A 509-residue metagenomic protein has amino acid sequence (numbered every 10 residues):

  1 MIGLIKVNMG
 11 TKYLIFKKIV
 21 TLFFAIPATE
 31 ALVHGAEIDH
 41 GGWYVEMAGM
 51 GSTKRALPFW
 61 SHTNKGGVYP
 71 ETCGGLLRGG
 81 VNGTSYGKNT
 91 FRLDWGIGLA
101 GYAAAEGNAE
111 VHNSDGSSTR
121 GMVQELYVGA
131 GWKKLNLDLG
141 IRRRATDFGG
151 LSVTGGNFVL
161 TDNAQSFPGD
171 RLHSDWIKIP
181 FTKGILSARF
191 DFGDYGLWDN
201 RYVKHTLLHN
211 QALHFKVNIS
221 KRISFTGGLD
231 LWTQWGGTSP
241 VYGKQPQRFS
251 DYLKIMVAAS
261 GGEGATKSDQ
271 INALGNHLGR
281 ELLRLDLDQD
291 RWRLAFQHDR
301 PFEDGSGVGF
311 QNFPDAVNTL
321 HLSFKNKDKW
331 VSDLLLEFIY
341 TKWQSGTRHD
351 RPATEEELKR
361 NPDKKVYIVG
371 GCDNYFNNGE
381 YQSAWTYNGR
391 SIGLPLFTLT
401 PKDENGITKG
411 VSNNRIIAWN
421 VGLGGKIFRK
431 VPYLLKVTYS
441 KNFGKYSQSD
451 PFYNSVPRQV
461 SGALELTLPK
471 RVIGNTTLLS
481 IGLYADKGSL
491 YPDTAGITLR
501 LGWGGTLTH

Functional and structural regions predicted by a protein language model:
M1-D39, L507-H509: Bacterial Sec-dependent N-terminal signal peptides
V33-R144, F158-L160, S166-K178, L186-F190 (+1 more regions): Beta-barrel outer-membrane channel/assembly domains of diderm bacteria
A36-G42, N82-W95, G131-K134, I177-R189 (+6 more regions): Short loop/turn motifs that connect adjacent beta-strands in outer-membrane beta-barrel proteins
M47-R55, G83-S85, L99-A105, N113 (+13 more regions): Transmembrane beta-strands of outer-membrane beta-barrel pores
T63-V68, A100-Y102, G107-S114, T154-L160 (+6 more regions): Extracellular loop and loop/strand-boundary signature of outer-membrane beta-barrel proteins
R144-K244: Internal, well-ordered domain-core segments that constitute the primary functional module of diverse proteins
L197, S224-R284: A conserved mid-domain beta-alpha-beta active-site/ligand-binding segment of alpha/beta enzyme cores
D269-H509: Outer-membrane beta-barrel pore domains
